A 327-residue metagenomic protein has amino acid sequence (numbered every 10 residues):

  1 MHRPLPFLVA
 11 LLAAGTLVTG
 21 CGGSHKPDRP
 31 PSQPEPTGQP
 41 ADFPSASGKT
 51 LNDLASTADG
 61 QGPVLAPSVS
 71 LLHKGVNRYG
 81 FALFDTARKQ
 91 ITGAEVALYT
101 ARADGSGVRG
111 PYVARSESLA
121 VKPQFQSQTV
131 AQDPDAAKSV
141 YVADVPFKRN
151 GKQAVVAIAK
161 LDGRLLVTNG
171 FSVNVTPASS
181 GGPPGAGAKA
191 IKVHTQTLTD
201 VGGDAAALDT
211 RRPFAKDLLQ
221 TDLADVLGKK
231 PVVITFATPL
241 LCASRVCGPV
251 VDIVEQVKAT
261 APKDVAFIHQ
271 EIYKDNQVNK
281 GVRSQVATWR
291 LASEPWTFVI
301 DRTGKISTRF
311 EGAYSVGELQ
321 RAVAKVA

Functional and structural regions predicted by a protein language model:
M1-T19: Sec-dependent bacterial lipoprotein signal peptides
C21-H25: Bacterial signal peptide processing site
D28-Y79, F84, K89-T92: Beta-strand-rich domain onsets/edges
G80, P123-A159: Ligand-binding face of N-terminal immunoglobulin V-set domains in extracellular IgSF glycoproteins
P184, T199, I306-A327: Thiol-/selenol-based redox modules, centered on thioredoxin-like and closely related oxidoreductase domains
D204-D209, A215, D222-A243: Short active-site neighborhood of thiol/selenol oxidoreductases, capturing the structured segment around
S244-A261: Typically the conserved alpha-helix immediately C-terminal to a functionally engaged Cys/Sec in thioredoxin-like
P262, A266-E294, V299-I306, V316 (+1 more regions): Thioredoxin-like thiol-disulfide oxidoreductase module
